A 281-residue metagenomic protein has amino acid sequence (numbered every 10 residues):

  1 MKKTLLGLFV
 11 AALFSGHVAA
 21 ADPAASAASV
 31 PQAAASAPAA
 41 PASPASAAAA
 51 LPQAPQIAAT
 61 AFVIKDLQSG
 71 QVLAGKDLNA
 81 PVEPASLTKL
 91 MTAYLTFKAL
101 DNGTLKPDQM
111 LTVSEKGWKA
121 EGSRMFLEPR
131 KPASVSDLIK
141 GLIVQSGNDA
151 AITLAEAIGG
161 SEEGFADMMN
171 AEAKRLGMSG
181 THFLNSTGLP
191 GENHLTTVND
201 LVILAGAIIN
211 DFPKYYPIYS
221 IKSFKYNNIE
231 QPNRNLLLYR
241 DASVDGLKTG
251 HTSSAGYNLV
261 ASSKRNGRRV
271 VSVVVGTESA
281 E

Functional and structural regions predicted by a protein language model:
K2-T4, V18-A45, Q68-A74, L78-V82 (+2 more regions): Structured C-terminal helix/loop/strand segments within mature extracytoplasmic catalytic/sensor domains
G7-G16: Bacterial N-terminal signal peptides
V10, T96, A205: Hydrophobic "lid"/C-terminal helical patch of Rossmann-like NAD(P)-dependent dehydrogenase/epimerase domains
H17, T104-L105, P213, R268: Residue-level recognition of short, well-ordered coil/turn positions that link secondary-structure elements
A21-N199, I208-I209: Active-site-adjacent loops and short helices of periplasmic peptidoglycan-processing enzymes
M178-H182, S186, P190-E281: Domain-terminus/edge residues, biased toward the C-terminal soluble/receptor-binding domains of extracytoplasmic
